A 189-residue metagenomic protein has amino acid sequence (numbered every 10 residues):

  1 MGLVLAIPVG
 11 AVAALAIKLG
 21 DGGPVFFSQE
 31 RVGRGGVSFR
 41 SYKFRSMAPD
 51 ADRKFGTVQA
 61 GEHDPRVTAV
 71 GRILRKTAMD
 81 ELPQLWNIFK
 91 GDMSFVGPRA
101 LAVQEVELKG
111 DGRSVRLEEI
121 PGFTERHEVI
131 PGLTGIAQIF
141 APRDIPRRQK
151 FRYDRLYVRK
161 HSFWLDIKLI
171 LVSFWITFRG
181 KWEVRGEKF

Functional and structural regions predicted by a protein language model:
M1-A51, N87, F163-F189: A hydrophobic, helix-centered structural microdomain
V4, P8, P24, P83 (+2 more regions): Proline-centered helix-kink/hinge sites
P8, A78-M79, D92: Short loop-to-helix capping motifs
A11, P65-A69, P121: Short, conserved clusters of charged catalytic residues that mark active-site and nucleotide-handling motifs
F27-R66, A102-V103, L108, H127 (+1 more regions): Short, glycine-rich, amphipathic interfacial segments at transmembrane boundaries or analogous
V70, D80: Polar-ligand-bearing catalytic/cofactor-coordination segments of membrane-embedded or membrane-tethered inner-membrane
W86-F189: Hydrophobic structural segments characteristic of membrane proteins
